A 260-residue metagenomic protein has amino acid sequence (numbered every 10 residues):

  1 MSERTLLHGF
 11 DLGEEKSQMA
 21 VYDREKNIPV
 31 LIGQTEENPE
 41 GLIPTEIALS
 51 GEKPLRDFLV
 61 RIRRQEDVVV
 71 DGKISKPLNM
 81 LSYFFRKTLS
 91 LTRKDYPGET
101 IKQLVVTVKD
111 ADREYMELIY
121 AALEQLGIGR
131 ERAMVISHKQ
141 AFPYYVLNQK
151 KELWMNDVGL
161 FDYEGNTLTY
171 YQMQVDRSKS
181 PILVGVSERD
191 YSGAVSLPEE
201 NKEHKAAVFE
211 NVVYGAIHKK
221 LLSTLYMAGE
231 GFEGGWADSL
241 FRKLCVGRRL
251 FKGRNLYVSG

Functional and structural regions predicted by a protein language model:
M1-V70, E124, R132-Y144, G260: Early-domain small/polar-rich strand-loop-helix modules and first-structured segments of the mature chain
F10-K16, E152-T169, Q174-D176, G229-G231 (+1 more regions): A short acidic Gly-Thr/Ser loop motif
S17, L42-R56, V175-V213: Glycine-rich phosphate-binding loop plus the immediately following alpha-helix
K73-T88, Y115, H138, L197-A206 (+1 more regions): Phosphate/oxyanion-binding active-site loops and adjacent basic polyanion-contact surfaces
T88-Q103, L126, Q149, A207-T224 (+1 more regions): Phosphate/pyrophosphate-binding loops at sites that engage ATP/ADP/AMP, CoA/4′-phosphopantetheine, polyphosphate
D95-A121, Y226-D238: Short beta-strand-loop/turn "lid" adjacent to the catalytic site in phosphate-handling enzymes
V105, I119-A122, G129, M134-I136 (+2 more regions): Fungal eukaryote-biased detector of long internal structured cores
G193-G260: Helical "lid/coupling" subdomains associated with nucleotide-phosphate turnover
